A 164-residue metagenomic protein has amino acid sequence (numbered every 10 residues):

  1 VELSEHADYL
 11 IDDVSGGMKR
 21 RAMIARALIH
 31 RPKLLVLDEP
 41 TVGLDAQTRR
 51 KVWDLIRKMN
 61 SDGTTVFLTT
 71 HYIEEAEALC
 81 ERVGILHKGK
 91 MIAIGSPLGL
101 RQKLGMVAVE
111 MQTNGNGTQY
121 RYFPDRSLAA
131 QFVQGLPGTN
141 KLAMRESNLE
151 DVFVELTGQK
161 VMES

Functional and structural regions predicted by a protein language model:
V1-H6: Conserved ABC ATPase "signature" region
I24: Hydrophobic anchor residue at the start of the ABC signature
I29-K33: A short, proline-enriched helix->beta-strand linker immediately N-terminal to the Walker B motif in ABC-type P-loop
L35-D38: Catalytic Walker B motif of ABC-type/P-loop ATPase nucleotide-binding domains
A46-T48: Helix N-cap at the start of a conserved alpha-helix in ABC-type nucleotide-binding domains
K51-L128: ABC transporter nucleotide-binding domain
G99-S164: Short, charged/small-residue-rich alpha-helical element at the C-terminal edge of ABC transporter nucleotide-binding
